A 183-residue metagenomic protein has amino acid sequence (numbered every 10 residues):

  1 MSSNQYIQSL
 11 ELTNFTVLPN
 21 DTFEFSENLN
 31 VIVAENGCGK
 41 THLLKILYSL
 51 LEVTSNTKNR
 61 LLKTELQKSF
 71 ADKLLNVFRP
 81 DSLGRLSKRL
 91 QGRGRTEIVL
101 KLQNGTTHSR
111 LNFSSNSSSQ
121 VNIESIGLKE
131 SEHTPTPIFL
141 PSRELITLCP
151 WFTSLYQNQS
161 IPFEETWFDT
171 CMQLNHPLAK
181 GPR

Functional and structural regions predicted by a protein language model:
M1-E11, V53-R183: Phosphate-coordinating catalytic segments in nucleotide- and nucleic-acid-processing enzymes
M1-E52: Pre-Walker A-like glycine/lysine-rich segment at the N-terminus of P-loop NTPase domains
